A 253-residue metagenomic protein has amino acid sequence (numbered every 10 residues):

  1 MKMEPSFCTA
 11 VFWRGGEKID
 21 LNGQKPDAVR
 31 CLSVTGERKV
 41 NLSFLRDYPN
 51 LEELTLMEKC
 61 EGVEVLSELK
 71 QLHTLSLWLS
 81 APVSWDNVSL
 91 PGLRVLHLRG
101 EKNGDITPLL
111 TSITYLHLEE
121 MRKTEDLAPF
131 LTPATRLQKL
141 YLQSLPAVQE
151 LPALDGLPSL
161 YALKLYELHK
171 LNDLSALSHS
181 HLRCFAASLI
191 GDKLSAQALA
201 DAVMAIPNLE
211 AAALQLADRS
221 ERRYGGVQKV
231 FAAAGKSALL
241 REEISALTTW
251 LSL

Functional and structural regions predicted by a protein language model:
E4-I19, A28-N41, N50-E64, Q71-D105 (+5 more regions): Concave beta-strand-loop units of leucine-rich repeat
T132: Rossmann-like dinucleotide/phosphate-binding beta-alpha-beta segment
